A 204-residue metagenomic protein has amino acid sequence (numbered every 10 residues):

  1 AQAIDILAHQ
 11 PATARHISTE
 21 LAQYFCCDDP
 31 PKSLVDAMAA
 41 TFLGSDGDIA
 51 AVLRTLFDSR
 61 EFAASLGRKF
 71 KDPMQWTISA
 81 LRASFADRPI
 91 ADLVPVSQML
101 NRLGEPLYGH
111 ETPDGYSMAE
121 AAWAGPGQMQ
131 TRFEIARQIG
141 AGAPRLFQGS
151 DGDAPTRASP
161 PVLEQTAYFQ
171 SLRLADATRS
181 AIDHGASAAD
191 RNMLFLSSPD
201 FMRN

Functional and structural regions predicted by a protein language model:
A1-Q10: Short, functional "switch" segments adjacent to catalytic/cofactor/reactive centers
A14, S18-S45, L53-N204: Flexible, low-complexity segments enriched for small/polar residues
